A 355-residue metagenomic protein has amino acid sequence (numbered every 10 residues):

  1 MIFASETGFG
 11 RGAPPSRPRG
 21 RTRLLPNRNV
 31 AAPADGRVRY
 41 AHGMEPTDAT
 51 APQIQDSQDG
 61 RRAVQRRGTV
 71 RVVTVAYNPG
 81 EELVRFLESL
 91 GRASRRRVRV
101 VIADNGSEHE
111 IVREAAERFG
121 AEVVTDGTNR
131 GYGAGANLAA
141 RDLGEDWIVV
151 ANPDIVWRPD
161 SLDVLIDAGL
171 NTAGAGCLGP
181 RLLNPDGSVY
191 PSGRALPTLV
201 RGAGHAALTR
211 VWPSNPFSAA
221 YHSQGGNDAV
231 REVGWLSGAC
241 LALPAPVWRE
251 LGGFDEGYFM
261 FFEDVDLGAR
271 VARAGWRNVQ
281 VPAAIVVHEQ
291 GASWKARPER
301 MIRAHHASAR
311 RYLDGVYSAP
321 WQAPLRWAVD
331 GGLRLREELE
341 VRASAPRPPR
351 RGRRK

Functional and structural regions predicted by a protein language model:
F9, A269-R347: Active-site-adjacent helix/loop segment of glycosyltransferases that harbors family-specific signature motifs
E88-R97: Short, acidic, metal-binding catalytic loop of nucleotide-sugar glycosyltransferases
S89, I102-V112, T128: A conserved acidic beta->alpha catalytic loop
T125-L143: Glycine-rich, basic loop-to-helix element that forms the pyrophosphate-binding segment of sugar-nucleotide handling
I148: Short aromatic/hydrophobic "clamp" motif used to bind/position activated sugar donors
R158-P191: Conserved donor NDP-sugar-binding/catalytic core segment of glycosyltransferases
P197-V233: Short, flexible, basic/aromatic active-site loop/helix in glycosyltransferases
G226-G252, E256-I285: A short, conserved alpha-helix in the catalytic core of glycosyltransferases
